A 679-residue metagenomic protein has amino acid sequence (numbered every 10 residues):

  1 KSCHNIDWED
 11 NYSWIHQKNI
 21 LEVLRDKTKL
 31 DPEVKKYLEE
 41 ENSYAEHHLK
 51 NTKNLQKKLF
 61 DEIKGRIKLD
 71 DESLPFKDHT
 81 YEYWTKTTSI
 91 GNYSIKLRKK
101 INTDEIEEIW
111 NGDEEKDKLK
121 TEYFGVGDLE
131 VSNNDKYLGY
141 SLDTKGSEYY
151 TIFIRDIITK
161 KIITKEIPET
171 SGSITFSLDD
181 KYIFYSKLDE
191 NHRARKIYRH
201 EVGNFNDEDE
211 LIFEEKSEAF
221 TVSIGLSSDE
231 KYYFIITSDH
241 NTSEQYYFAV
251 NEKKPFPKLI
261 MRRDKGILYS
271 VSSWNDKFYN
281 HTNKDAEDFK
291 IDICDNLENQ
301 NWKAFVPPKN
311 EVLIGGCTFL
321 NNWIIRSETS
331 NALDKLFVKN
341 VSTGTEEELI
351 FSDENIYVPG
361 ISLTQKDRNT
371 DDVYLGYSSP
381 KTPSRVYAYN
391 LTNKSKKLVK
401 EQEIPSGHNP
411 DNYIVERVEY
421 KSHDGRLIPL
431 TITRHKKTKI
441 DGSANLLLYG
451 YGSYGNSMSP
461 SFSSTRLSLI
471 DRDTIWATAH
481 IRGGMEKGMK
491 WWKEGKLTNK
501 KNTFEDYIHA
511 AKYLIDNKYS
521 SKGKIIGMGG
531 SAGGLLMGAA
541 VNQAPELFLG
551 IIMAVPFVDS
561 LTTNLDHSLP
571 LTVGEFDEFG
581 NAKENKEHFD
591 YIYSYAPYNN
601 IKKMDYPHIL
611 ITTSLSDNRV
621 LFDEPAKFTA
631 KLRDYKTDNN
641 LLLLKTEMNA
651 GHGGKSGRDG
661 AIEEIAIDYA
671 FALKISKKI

Functional and structural regions predicted by a protein language model:
P32-E130, S141, T221-S273, A304 (+7 more regions): Non-catalytic accessory segments flanking enzyme active sites
E82, L138, I183, Y233 (+3 more regions): Hydrophobic beta-strand positions that form the internal "hydrophobic ladder" of WD40/Gbeta-like beta-propeller blades
T87-S94, E115-Y123, L142-T151, E166-S171 (+7 more regions): A flexible loop/linker signature enriched in serine peptidases of the S9 family
L97-K100, F153-I157, Y198-G203, Y247-V250 (+2 more regions): Beta-propeller blade signature
E114-L129, S141-S147, K161, L391-S395 (+8 more regions): Cap/lid segment of the alpha/beta-hydrolase catalytic domain
I157-P168, N204-K216, K253-M261, N299-P307 (+1 more regions): Blade-edge beta-strand/turn elements of extracellular beta-propeller and related beta-sheet repeat scaffolds
E215-N301, V306-G315, W323, D605-Y606 (+1 more regions): Long hydrophobic segments that form regular secondary structure
I481-I679: Active-site-proximal cap/loop segments of hydrolase catalytic domains
